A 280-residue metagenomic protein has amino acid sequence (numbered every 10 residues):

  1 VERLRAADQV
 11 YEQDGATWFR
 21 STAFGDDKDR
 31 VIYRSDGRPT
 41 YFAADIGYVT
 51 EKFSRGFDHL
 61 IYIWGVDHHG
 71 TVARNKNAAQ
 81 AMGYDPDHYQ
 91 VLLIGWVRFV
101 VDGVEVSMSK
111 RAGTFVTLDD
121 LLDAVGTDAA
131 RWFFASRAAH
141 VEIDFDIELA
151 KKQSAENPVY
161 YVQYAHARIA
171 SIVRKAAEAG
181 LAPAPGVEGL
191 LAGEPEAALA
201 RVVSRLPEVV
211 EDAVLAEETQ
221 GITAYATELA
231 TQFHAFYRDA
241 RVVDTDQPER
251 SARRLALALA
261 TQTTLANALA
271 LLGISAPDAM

Functional and structural regions predicted by a protein language model:
V1-M280: Non-catalytic interaction-recognition regions
